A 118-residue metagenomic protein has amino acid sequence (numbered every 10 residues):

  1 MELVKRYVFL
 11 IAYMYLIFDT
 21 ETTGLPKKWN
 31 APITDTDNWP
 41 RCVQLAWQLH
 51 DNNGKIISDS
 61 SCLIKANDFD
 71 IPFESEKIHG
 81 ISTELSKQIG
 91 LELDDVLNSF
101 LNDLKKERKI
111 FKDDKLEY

Functional and structural regions predicted by a protein language model:
M1-L3, N98: Short intrinsically disordered, low-complexity coil segments enriched in acidic
L3-Y13: Short, Lys/Arg-enriched N-terminal segments with co-localized hydrophobic residues within the first ~10-30 amino acids
I11-Y118: Conserved non-catalytic scaffold segment of RNase H-like nuclease domains
